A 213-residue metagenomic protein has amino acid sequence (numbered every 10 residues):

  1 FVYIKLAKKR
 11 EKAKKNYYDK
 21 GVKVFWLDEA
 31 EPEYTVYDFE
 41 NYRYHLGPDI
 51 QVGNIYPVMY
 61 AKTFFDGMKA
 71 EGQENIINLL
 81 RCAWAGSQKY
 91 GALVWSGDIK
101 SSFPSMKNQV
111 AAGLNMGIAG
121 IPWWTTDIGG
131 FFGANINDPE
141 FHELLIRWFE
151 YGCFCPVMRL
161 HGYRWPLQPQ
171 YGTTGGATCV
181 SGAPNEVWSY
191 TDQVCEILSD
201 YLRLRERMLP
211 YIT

Functional and structural regions predicted by a protein language model:
F1-T213: Catalytic-domain carbohydrate-binding cleft regions of carbohydrate-active enzymes
